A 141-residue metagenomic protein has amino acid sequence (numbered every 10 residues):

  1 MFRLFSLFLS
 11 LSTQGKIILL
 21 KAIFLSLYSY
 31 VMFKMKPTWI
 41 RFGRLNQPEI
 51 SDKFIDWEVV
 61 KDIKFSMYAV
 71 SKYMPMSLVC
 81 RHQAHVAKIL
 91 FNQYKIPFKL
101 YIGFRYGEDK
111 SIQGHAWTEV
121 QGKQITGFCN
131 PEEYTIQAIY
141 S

Functional and structural regions predicted by a protein language model:
F2-V79, H85-V86, N92, Q113 (+2 more regions): Secondary-structure boundary elements
C80-R81, E108: Short alpha-helix boundary/capping motifs
Y94-G107: Short, well-structured beta-strand/strand-turn elements
G107-E108, Y134: Short secondary-structure capping/turn micro-motifs that flank functional sites
